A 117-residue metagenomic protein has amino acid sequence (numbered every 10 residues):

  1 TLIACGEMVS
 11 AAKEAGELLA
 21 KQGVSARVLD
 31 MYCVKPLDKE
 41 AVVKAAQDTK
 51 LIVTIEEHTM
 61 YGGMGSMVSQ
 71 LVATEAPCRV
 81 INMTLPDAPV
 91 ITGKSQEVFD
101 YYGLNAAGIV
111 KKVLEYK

Functional and structural regions predicted by a protein language model:
T1-K117: Thiamine diphosphate
